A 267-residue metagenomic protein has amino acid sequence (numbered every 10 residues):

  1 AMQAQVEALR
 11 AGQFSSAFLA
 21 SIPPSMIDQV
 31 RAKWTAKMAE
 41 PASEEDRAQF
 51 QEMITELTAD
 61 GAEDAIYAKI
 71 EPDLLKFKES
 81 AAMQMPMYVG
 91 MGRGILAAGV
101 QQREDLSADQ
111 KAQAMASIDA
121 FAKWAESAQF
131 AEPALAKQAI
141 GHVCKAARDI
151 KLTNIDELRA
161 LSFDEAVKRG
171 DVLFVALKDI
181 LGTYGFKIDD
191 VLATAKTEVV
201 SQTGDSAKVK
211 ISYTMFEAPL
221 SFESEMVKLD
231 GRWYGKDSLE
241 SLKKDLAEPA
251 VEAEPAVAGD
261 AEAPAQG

Functional and structural regions predicted by a protein language model:
A1-G12, A17: Short, aromatic-enriched amphipathic alpha-helices that serve as compact interaction elements
P23-E45: Short, charge-rich amphipathic alpha-helical segments embedded in non-transmembrane helical bundles/solenoids
P24-S25, M215-E217, S241-L242: Solvent-exposed loop/turn segments at secondary-structure junctions within structured extracellular/periplasmic domains
A42-T58, G182-T197: A short, amphipathic edge element
G61-R159, E165, K208-K210, P219-V251: Short beta-strand edge/turn micro-motifs at domain boundaries
L173-F222: Intrinsically disordered, low-complexity segments enriched in Gly and acidic/Ser/Thr residues that form flexible
A247-G267: Compositionally biased, proline/threonine/alanine/serine-rich low-complexity intrinsically disordered stretches
